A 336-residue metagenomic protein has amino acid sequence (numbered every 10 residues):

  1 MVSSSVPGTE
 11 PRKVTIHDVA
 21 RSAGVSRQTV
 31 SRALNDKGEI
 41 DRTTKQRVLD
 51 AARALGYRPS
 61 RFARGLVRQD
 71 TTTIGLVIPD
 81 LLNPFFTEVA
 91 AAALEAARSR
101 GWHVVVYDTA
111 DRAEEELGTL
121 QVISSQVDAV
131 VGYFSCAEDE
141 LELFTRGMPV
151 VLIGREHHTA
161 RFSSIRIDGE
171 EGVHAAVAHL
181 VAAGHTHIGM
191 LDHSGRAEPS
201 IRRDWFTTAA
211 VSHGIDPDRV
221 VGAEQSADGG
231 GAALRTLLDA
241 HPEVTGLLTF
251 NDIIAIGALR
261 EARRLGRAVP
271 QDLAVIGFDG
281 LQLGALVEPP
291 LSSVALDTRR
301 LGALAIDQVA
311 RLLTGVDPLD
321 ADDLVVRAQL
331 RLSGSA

Functional and structural regions predicted by a protein language model:
M1-P7, P11, T73-A178, A182: Alpha-helical recognition/docking segments in bacterial nutrient-uptake and carbohydrate-utilization systems
M1-T71: N-terminal helix-turn-helix DNA-binding module of bacterial transcription factors
S22, T29-R32, V67-D80, H179 (+1 more regions): Short beta-strand segments enriched in small/hydrophobic residues
P79-E88, V106-E115, I165-A175, M190-R235 (+4 more regions): Hinge/beta->alpha junction and helix N-cap segments in small-molecule ligand-binding domains
V127-F134, G189-D192, V221, H241-N251 (+1 more regions): Periplasmic-binding protein-like
H187, D216-R219, V269-A274: Short acidic capping loops at alpha-helix termini that bridge into adjacent secondary structure
A240-G246, N251-A336: Flexible loop/turn connectors
